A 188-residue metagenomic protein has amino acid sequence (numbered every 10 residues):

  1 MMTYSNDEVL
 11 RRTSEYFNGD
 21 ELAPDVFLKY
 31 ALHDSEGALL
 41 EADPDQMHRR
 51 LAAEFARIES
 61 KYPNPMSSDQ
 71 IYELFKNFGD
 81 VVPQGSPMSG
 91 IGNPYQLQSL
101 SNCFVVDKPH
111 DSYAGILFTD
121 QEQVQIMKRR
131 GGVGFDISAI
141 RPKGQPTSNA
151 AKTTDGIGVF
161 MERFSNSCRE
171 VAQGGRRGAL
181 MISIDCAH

Functional and structural regions predicted by a protein language model:
M1-A187: Extended catalytic cores of very large enzyme megasubunits
